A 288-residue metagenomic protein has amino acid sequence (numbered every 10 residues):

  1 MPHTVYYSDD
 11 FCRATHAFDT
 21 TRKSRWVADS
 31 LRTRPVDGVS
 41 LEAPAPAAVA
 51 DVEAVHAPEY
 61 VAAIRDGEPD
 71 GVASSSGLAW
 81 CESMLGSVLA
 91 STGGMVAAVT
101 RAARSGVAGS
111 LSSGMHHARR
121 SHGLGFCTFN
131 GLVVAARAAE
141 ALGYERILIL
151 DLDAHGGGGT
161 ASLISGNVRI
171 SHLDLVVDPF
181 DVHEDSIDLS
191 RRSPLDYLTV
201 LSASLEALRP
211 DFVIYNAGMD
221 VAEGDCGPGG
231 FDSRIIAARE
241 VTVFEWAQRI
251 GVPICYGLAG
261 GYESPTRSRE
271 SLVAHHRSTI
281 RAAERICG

Functional and structural regions predicted by a protein language model:
M1-A47, D51: N-terminal low-complexity, Ser/Thr- and acidic-residue-enriched intrinsically disordered segments
D19, E53-H56, C127, E263: Generic, ordered loop/turn and secondary-structure boundary motif
L31, V55-H56, I64-R65, V99-A103: Hydrophobic residues in alpha-helical segments
A47-P69: Charged, often glycine-rich, active-site loop that binds/positions anionic groups
E68-G288: A general "terminal functional-core" signal
